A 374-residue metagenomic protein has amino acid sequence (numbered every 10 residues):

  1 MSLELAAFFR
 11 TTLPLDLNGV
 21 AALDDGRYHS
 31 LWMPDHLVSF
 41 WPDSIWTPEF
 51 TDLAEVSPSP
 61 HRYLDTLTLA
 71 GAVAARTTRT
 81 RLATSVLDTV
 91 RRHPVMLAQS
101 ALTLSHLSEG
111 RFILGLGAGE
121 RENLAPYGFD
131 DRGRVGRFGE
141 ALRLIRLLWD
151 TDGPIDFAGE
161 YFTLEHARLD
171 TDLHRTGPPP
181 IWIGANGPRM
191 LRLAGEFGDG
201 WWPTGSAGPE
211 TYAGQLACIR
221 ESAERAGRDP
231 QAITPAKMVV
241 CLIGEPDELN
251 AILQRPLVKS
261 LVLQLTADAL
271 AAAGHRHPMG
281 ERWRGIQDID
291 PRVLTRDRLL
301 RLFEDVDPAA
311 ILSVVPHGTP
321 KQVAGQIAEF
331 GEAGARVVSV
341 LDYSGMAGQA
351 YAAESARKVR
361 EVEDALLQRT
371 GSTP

Functional and structural regions predicted by a protein language model:
M1-R76, T80, P178-P179: N-terminal beta1-alpha1-beta2 module of alpha/beta enzyme domains
L3-A7, L31-M33, L82-T84, F112-L116 (+4 more regions): Hydrophobic faces of well-ordered beta-strands that scaffold small-molecule active sites in alpha/beta enzyme cores
L3-L15, S85-V95, R175-N186, C241-I243 (+1 more regions): Active-site mouth loops of central-metabolism enzymes
L13-D24, L97-S100, A185-L193, L253 (+1 more regions): Short, acidic/polar
V20-A21, L67-G71, A98-L102, G139-R146 (+4 more regions): Generic structural signal for well-ordered alpha-helices, preferentially at hydrophobic/aromatic core positions
G26, L107, E196-F197, A333-A335: Structural motif
D35, V73, L104, I145 (+5 more regions): Conserved, mostly hydrophobic/aromatic
W41, R132-D170, E210-E329, R369-P374: An alpha-helical appendage that flanks or caps ligand/catalytic pockets
